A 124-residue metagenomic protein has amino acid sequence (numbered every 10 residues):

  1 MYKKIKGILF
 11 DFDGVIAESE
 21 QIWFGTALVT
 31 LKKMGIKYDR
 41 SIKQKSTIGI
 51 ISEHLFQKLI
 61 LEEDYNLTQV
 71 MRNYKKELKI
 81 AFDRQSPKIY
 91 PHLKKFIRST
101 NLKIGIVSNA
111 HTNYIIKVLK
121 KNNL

Functional and structural regions predicted by a protein language model:
Y2-H92, R98, L102, H111-N113: N-terminal helical cap/lid subdomain that shapes the substrate entry/recognition surface in HAD-like hydrolases
I106-S108: Structural beta-sheet core signal
T112-L124: Substrate-recognition "cap/lid" segment bordering the active-site pocket of phosphatases
